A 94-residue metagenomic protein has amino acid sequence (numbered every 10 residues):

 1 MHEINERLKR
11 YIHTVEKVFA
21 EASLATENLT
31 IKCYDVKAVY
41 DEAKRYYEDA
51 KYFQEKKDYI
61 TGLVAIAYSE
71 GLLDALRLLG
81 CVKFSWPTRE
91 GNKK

Functional and structural regions predicted by a protein language model:
M1-K37: Amphipathic, heptad-repeat alpha-helical segments
E6-A20, A75-L78, F84, N92-K94: Long, contiguous binding/interaction regions
T26-T30, E70-T88: Short, charge-rich amphipathic alpha-helical segments embedded in non-transmembrane helical bundles/solenoids
